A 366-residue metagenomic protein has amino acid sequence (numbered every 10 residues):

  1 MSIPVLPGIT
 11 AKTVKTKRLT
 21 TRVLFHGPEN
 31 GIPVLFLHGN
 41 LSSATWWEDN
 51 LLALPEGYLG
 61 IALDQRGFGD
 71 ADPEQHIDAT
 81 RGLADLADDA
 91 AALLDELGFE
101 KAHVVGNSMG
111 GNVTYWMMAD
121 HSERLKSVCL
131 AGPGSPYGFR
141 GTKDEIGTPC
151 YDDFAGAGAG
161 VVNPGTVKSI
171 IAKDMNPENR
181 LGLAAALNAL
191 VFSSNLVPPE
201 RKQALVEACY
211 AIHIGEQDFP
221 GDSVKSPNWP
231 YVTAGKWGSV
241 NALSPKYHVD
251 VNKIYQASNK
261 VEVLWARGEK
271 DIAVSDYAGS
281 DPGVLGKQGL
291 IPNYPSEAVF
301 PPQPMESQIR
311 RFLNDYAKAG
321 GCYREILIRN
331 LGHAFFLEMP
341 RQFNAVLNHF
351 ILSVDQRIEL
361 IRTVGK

Functional and structural regions predicted by a protein language model:
M1-F36, E56-Y58, I77, F99-E100 (+4 more regions): Alpha/beta-hydrolase fold catalytic core
K17, A62-M109, D120, S135 (+1 more regions): Active-site loop/oxyanion-hole signature of alpha/beta-hydrolase fold enzymes
L19, L24-A79, L93: Conserved HGGG/HGGXW glycine-rich cap/lid loop of the alpha/beta-hydrolase fold
Q75, E325-L331: Short glycine-rich catalytic loops that host catalytic nucleophiles or stabilize transition states across multiple
G111-S122, V128: Short glycine-enriched nucleophile-adjacent loop and the immediately C-terminal alpha-helix near the catalytic center
E123-R140: A conserved short beta-strand
T148-Q308: Alpha/beta-hydrolase
F336-H349: Post-His helix in hydrolase/transferase enzymes
